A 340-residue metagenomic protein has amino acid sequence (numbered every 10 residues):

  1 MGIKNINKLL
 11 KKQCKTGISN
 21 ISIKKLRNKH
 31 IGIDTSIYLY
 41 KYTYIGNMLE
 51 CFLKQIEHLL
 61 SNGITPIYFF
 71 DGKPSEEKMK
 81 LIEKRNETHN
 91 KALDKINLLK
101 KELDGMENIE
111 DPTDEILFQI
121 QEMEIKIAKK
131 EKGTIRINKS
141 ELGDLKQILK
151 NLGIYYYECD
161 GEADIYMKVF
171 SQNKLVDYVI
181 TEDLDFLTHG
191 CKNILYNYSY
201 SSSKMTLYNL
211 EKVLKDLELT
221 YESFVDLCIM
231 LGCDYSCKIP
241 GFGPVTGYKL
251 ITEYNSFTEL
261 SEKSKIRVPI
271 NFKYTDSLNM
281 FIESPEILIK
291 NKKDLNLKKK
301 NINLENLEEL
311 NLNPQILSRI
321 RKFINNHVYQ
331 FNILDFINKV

Functional and structural regions predicted by a protein language model:
K4-Q13, K25-E162, Y166-F170, K192-I194: Noncatalytic, basic helical substrate-engagement surface that gates or grips nucleic-acid strands
K12-I31, N62-T65, K204, Y208-V340: Non-catalytic nucleic-acid-binding/docking modules located in mid-to-C-terminal regions of nucleic-acid enzymes
Q55, Y166, L175, G243-T246: Short, hydrophobic/aromatic alpha-helical segments in well-folded domains
M79, N86-L93, Q172-L184, Y200-S202 (+1 more regions): Short, structured secondary-structure boundary patches
N151, N173, E253-S256: Short amphipathic alpha-helical interaction elements and helix-loop-helix interfaces that mediate dimerization
E158, F170-C237: Long, highly charged, low-complexity intrinsically disordered interaction regions that mediate electrostatic DNA/RNA
